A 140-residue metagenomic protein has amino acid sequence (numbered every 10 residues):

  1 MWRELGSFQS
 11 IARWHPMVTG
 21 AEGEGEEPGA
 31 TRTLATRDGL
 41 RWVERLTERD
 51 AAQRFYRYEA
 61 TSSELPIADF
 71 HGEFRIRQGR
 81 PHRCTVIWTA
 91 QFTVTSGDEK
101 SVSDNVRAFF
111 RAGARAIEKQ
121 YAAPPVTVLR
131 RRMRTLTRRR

Functional and structural regions predicted by a protein language model:
M1-G25, R138: Hydrophobic ligand-binding cavity/cleft-lining segments
Q9, D38, D50, M133 (+1 more regions): Generic low-complexity, intrinsically disordered sequence content enriched in small uncharged/hydrophobic residues
A12-R13, G20-G23, E27, T36-T85 (+3 more regions): Hydrophobic-ligand binding "helix-grip"
T31: Short active-site oxyanion
T85, Q91-R140: A conserved amphipathic terminal alpha-helix motif
